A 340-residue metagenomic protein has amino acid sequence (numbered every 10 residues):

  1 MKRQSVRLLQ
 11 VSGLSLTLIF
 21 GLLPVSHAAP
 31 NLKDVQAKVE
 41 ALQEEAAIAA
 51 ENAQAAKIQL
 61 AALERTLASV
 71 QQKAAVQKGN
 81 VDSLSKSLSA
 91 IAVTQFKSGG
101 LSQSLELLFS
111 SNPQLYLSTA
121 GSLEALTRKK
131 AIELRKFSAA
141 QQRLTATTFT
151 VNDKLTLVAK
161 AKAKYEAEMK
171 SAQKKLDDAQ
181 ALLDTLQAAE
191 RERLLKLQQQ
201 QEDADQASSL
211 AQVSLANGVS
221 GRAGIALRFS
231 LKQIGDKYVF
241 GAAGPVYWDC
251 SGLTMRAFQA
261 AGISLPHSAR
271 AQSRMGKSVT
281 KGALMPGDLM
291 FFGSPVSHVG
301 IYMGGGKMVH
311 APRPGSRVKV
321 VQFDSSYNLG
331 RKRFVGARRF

Functional and structural regions predicted by a protein language model:
M1-D34, L157-K232, M255, S268: Hydrophobic packing segments in regular secondary structure
N31-A47: Short N-terminal segments immediately surrounding and downstream of signal-peptide cleavage
E40-Q43, Q54-A163: Amphipathic alpha-helical segments with strong coiled-coil propensity and their capping/boundary positions
A49-E51: N-terminal hydrophobic signal/anchor transmembrane helix of membrane proteins
A139-R143, V158, M169, A189 (+4 more regions): Short, intrinsically disordered/low-complexity patches at protein termini and at juxtamembrane boundaries
L210-F340: Peptidoglycan cell-wall recognition and remodeling modules
